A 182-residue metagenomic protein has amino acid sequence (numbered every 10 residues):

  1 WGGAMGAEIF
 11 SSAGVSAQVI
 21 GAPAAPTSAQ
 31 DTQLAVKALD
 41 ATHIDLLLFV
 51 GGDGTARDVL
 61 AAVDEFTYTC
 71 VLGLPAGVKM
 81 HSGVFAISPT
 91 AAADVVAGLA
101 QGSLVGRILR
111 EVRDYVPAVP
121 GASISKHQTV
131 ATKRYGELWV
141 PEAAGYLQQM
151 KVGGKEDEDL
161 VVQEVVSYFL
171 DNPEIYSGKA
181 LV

Functional and structural regions predicted by a protein language model:
W1-I44, A93-I175: ATP/NTP phosphate-donor binding region
G2-A7, F49-R57, V78-K79, A180-V182: Gly/Ser/Thr-rich loops at beta-strand to alpha-helix junctions that form or flank small-molecule/cofactor-binding
I9-S11, G54-T69: Short Gly/Thr/Asp-enriched flexible loops that form oxyanion-binding sites at enzyme active sites
A35-A38, I44-A61: A glycine-rich beta-strand to alpha-helix segment that forms a phosphate/ribose-binding loop at ligand/cofactor sites
L46, T69-C70, A180: Proline-centered loop/turn at the N-terminus of a beta-strand
V50, V63-S88: Short, acidic/small-residue loops that bind anionic groups at enzyme active sites
R57, T90-D94: Residues on a specific face of well-ordered alpha-helices
T67, E174-S177: Short helix-terminating capping/connector loops at secondary-structure junctions
